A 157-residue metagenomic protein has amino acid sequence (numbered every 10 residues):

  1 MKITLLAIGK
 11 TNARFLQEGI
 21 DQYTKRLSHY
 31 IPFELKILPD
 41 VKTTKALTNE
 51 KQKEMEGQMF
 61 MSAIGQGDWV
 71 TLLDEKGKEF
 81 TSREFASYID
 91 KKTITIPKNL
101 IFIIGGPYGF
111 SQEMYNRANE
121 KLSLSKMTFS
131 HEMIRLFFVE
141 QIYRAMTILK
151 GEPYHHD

Functional and structural regions predicted by a protein language model:
M1-L27: N-terminal beta1-alpha1 ligand-phosphate binding loop
K2-L6, E34-K36, I101: A structural signal for isolated positions on well-ordered beta-strands in alpha/beta enzyme cores
L5, T71, G105, F138: Conserved RecA-like P-loop NTPase ATPase core
L6, K36, T71, E120-L122: Hydrophobic/aromatic beta-strand patches that form the interior of the parallel beta-sheet core in alpha/beta enzyme
T11, E75-K78, G106-G109: Short glycine-rich anion-binding loops that position phosphate/pyrophosphate groups of nucleotides and phosphorylated
P32, I37-K98: S-adenosyl-L-methionine/SAH cofactor-binding core of RNA-modifying enzymes
A86-S125: A mid-sequence interfacial segment
Q112-H156: Structured adenosyl-cofactor binding patch, chiefly the S-adenosyl-L-methionine
